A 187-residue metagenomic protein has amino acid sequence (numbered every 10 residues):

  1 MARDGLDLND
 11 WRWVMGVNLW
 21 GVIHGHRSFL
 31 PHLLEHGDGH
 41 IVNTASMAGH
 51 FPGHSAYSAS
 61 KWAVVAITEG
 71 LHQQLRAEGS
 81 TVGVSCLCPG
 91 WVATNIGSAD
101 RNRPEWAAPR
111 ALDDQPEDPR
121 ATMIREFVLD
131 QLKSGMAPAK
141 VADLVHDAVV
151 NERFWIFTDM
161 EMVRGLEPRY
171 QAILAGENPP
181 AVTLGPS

Functional and structural regions predicted by a protein language model:
M1-R3, D7-R12: Substrate-binding pocket helix/loop in short-chain dehydrogenase/reductase
H26, S60: Active-site helix of classical SDR
S28-G37: A short helix-coil junction within the Rossmann-fold of NAD(P)-dependent oxidoreductases
S46: Residue(s) in the substrate-gating loop at a strand-loop-helix junction that position the organic substrate next
F51, G70-V82: Active-site-adjacent segment of SDR/Rossmann-fold oxidoreductases
F51-S58: Active-site loop-to-helix junction immediately N-terminal to the catalytic Tyr of the SDR YXXXK motif in Rossmann-fold
A77-I156: SDR active-site lid
